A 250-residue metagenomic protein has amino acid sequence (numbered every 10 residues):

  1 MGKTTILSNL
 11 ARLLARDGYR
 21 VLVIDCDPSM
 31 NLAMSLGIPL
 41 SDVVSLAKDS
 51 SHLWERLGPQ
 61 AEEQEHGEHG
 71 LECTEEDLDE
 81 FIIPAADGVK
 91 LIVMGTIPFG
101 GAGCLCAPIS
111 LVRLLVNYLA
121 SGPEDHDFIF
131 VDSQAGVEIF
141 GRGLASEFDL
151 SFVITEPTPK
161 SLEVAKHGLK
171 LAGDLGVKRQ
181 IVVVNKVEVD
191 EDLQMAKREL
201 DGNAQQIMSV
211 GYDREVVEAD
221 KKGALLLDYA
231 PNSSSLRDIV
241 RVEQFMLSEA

Functional and structural regions predicted by a protein language model:
K3: Conserved lysine of the Walker
I6: Hydrophobic positions on the alpha1 helix immediately C-terminal to the Walker A/P-loop
N9-R12, R16-D17, S110-S209, R214-E218: Conserved catalytic-core segment of NTP-binding enzymes
L13-D87: N-terminal phosphate/diphosphate-binding loop that engages ATP/GTP or pyrophosphate donors across diverse enzyme folds
I38-D42, L171-A172, R198-D201, A224-L227: Short, hinge-like loop/turn segments at secondary-structure boundaries
E68-P84, L91-V131: Cytosolic-facing regulatory segments adjacent to core modules
K222-L236: C-terminal boundary of histidine-terminating zinc-finger modules
D238-A250: C-terminal alpha-helix
